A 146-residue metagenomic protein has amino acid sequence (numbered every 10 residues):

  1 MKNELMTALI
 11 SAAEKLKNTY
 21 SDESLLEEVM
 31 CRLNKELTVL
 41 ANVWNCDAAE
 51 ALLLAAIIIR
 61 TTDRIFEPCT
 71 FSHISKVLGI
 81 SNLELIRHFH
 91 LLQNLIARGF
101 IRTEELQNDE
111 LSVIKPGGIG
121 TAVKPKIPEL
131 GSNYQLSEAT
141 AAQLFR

Functional and structural regions predicted by a protein language model:
M1-R146: Intrinsically disordered, low-complexity N-terminal extensions of AAA+/P-loop NTPases that precede the structured
